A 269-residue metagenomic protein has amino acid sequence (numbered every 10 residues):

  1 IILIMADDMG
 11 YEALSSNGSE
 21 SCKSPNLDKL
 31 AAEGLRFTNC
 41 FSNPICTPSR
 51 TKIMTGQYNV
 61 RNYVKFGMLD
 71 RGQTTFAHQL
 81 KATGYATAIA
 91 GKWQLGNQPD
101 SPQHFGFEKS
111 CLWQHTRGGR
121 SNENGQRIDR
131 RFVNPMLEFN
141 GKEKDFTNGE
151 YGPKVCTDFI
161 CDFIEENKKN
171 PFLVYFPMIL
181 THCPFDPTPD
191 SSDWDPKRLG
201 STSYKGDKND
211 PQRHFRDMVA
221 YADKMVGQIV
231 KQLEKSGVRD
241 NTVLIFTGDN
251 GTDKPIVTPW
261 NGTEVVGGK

Functional and structural regions predicted by a protein language model:
I1-K269: Formylglycine-dependent sulfatase
